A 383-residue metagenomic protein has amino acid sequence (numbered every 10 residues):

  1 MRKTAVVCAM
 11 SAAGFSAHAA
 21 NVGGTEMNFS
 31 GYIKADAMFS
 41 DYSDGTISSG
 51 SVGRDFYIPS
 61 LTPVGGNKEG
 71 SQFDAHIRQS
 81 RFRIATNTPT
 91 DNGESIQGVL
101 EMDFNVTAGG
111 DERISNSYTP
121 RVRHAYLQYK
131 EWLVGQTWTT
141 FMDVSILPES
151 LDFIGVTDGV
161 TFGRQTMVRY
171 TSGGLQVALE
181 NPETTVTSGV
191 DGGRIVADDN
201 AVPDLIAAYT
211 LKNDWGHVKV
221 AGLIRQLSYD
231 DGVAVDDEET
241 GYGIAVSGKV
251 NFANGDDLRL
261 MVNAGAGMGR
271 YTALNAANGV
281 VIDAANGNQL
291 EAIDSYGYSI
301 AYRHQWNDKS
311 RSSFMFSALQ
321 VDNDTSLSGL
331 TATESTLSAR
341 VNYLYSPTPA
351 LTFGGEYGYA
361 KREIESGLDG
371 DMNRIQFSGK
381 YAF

Functional and structural regions predicted by a protein language model:
M1-A20: Gram-negative bacterial Sec-dependent N-terminal signal peptides
A20-G50, I58, P63-V186, D199-K212 (+4 more regions): Outer membrane beta-barrel
N21-F29, Q97-L100, L223-R225, E238-A253 (+3 more regions): Transmembrane beta-barrel strand/turn architecture of Gram-negative outer membrane proteins
S40, P89, N105-G110, T139-D143 (+7 more regions): Sequence/structural signature of outer-membrane beta-barrel proteins
S71-D74, I114-T119, V156-F162, G193-A201 (+5 more regions): Replace "Gram-negative outer membrane beta-barrel proteins" with "bacterial and organellar outer membrane beta-barrel
S80, I84, A125, V168 (+6 more regions): Membrane-embedded beta-strands of outer-membrane beta-barrel proteins, especially the hydrophobic/small aromatic
K212-T333: Detector for outer-membrane/organellar transmembrane beta-barrel domains, recognizing the amphipathic beta-strand
Y345-P347, D371-F383: Outer-membrane beta-barrel "beta-signal"
